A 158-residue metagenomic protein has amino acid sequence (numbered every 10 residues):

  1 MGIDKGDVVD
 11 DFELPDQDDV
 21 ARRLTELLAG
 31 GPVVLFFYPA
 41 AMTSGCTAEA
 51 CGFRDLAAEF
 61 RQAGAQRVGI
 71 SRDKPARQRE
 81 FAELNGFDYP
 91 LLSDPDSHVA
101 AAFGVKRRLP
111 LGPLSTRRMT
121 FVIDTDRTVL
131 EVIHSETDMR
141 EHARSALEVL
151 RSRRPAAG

Functional and structural regions predicted by a protein language model:
M1-G158: Chalcogenol-based redox active-site neighborhoods
